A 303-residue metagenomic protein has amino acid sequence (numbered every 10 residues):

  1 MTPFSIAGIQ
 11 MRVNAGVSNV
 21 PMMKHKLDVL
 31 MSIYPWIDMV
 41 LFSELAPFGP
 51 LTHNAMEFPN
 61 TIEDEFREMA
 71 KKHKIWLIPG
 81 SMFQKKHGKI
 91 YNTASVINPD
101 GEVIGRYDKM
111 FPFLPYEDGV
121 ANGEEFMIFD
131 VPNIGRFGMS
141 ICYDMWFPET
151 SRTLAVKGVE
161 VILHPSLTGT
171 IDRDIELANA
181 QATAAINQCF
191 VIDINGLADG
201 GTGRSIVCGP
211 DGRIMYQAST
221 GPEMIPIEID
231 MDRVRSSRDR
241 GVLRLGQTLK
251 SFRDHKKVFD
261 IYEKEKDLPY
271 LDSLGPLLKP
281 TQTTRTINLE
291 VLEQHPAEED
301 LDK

Functional and structural regions predicted by a protein language model:
M1-N14: Short beta-strand segments enriched in small/hydrophobic residues
A7, S95-I97, G105, I206 (+1 more regions): Conserved hydrophobic/aromatic positions in well-ordered beta-strands
A7-I9, L41, I78, G105 (+2 more regions): Hydrophobic/aromatic beta-strand patches that form the interior of the parallel beta-sheet core in alpha/beta enzyme
N14-V103, G169-A185: Cys-nucleophile CN-hydrolase/nitrilase-fold catalytic domain and related Cys-dependent amidase chemistry that acts on
V17-P21, L30, K72, N122-G123 (+3 more regions): Eukaryotic scaffold repeat domains enriched in small/polar residues
P59-L77, M145-E228: CN hydrolase (nitrilase-like) catalytic-core segments centered on the catalytic cysteine and neighboring Lys/Glu
K85-E160, G169-A178, A182: Active-site catalytic loop in hydrolytic enzyme cores
I128, G196-K303: C-terminal beta-strand edge segments of enzyme domains
